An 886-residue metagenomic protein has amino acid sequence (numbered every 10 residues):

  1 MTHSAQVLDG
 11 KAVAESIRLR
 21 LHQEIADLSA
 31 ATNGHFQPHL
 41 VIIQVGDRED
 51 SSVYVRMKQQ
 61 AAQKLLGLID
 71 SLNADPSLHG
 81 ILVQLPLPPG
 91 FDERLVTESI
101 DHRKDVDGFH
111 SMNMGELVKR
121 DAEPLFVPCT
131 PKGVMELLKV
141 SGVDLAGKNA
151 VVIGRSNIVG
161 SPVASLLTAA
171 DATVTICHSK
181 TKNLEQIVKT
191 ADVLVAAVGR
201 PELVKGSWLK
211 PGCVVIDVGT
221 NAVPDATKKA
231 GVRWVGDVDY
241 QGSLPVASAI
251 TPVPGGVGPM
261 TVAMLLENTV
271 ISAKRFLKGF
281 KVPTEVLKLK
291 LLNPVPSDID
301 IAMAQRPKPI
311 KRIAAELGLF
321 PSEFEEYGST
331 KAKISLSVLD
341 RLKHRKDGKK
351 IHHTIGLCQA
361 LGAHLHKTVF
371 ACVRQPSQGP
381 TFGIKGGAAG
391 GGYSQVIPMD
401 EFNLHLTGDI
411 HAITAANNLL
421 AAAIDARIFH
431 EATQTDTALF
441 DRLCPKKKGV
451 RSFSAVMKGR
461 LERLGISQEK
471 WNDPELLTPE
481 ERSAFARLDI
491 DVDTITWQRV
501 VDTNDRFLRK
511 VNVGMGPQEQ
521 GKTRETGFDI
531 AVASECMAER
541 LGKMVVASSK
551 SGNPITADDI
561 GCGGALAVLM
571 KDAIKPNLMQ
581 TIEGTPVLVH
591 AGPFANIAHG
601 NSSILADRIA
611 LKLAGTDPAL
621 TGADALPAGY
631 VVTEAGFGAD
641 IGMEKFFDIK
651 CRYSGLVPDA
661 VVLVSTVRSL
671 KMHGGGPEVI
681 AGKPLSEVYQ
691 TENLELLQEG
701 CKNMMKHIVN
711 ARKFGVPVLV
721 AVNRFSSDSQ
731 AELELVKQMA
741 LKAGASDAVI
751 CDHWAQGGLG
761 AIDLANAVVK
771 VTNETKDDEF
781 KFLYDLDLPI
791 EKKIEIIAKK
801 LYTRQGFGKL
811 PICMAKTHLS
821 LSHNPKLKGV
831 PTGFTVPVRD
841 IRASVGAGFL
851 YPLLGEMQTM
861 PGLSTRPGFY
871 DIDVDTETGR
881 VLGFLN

Functional and structural regions predicted by a protein language model:
T2-G34, I43, R306-L339: Positively charged, low-complexity intrinsically disordered leader regions
V7-L8, G80-N149: Anion-binding alpha/beta catalytic cores of soluble intermediary-metabolism enzymes, centered on
L40, N149-A150, K350-I351: Conserved hydrophobic helix-helix packing surfaces used for dimerization/oligomerization
Q44-Q60, R120-V218, V223-Q241: Glycine-rich phosphate/diphosphate-binding loop of Rossmann-like nucleotide-binding domains
L65-P76: Short, well-structured alpha-helical segments in soluble
P86, A197-R200, G219-T220, G636 (+1 more regions): Short glycine-/small-residue-rich Rossmann-like dinucleotide-binding loops
E93-V118, G219-F276, Q378: Rossmann-fold NAD(P)-binding glycine/threonine-rich loop
P283-N886: Flexible phosphate-sensing "switch/lid" loops adjacent to ATP/NTP-binding sites across phosphate-transfer
